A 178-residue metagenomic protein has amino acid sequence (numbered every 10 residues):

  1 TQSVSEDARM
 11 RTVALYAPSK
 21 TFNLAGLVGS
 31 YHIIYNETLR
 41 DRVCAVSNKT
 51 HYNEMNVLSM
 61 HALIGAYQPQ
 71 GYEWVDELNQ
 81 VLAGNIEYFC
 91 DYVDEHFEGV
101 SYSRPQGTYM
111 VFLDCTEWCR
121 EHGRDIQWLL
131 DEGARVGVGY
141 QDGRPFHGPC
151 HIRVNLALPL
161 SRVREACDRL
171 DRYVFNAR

Functional and structural regions predicted by a protein language model:
S5-A83, C90, V174: Conserved core segment of the aminotransferase class I/II
A8, E121-R124, D131-Y140, P145-R178: PLP-dependent enzyme catalytic core of the Aspartate aminotransferase-like
T12, V100, V138: Short, conserved active-site loop motifs that form the nucleotide-linked donor/cofactor pocket
Y16, Y31, R104, M110-D114 (+1 more regions): Short beta-strand segments
Y35-N36, Q68, D114-T116, A157-P159: Residue-level recognition of strand-loop junctions within catalytic nucleotide-signaling folds
M60, I64, N79-C90, Y102-T116 (+1 more regions): Conserved glycine-rich beta-strand-loop-beta hairpin in the small C-terminal domain of fold type I
V93-S103, R178: Surface-exposed helix-capping loop/turn segments at secondary-structure junctions
